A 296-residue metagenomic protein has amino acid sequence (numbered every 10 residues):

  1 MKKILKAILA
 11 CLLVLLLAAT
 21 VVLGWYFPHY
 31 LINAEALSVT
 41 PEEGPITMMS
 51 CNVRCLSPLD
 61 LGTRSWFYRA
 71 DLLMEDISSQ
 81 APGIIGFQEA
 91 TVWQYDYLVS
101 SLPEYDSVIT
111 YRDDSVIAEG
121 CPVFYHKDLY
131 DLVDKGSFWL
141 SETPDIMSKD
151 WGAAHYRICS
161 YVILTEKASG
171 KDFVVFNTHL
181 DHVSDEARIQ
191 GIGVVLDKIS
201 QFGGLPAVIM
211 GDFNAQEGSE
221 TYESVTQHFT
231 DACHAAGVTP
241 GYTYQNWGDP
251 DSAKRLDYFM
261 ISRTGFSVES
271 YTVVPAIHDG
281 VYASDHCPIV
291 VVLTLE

Functional and structural regions predicted by a protein language model:
K3-S100, S115-A118, E296: N-terminal, active-site-proximal structural segment of metallo-dependent hydrolase catalytic domains
K6-A7, V22-S38, E186, I199-A207 (+1 more regions): Metal-dependent phosphoester-hydrolase catalytic domains
L31-E35, V39-T40, I84, Q88-D172 (+1 more regions): Structured beta-strand-rich core segments of catalytic domains in phosphoester-bond hydrolases
T40-E43, S78-S79, S115-I117, A153-Y156 (+5 more regions): Extracellular/periplasmic catalytic domains that process cell-envelope and extracellular macromolecules
P45-D60, C121, V133-F138, Y161 (+1 more regions): Active-site-proximal beta-strand elements of phosphoester/diester hydrolases
T47-V53, L73-L98, V162, D172-T178 (+4 more regions): Active-site beta-strand/loop signature of hydrolases that rely on acidic residues for catalysis
S57-G62, T143-W151, T178-D185: Surface-exposed cleft-lining segments at the edges of enzyme active sites
R64, E186-I199: Alpha-helical scaffold elements lining the catalytic groove of polysaccharide deacetylases
